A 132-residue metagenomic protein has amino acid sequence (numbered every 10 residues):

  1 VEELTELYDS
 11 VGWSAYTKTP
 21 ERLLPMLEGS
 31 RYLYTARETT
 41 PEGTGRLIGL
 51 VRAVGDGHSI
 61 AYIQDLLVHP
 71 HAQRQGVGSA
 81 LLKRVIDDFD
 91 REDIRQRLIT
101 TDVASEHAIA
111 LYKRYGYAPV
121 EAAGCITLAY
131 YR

Functional and structural regions predicted by a protein language model:
V1-T17, G43, A123: Short amphipathic alpha-helix that is part of the acyltransferase structural core
L23-T35, T39: A short helix-loop-beta-strand connector motif used in the catalytic cores of GNAT acetyltransferases and, in some
T35, T44-V54, I60-L67: Conserved beta-strand in the GNAT
G55-I63, Q73, E92, A122: A conserved beta-turn-beta hairpin within the catalytic core of GNAT-like acetyltransferases that forms part
A72, G76-R84: Conserved acetyl-CoA pyrophosphate-binding loop and the N-cap/start of the following alpha-helix in GNAT-like
F89-V103: Conserved GNAT acetyl-CoA-binding A-motif
T100, I109, K113-R132: Conserved catalytic-core motifs of GNAT/GCN5-like acyltransferases
